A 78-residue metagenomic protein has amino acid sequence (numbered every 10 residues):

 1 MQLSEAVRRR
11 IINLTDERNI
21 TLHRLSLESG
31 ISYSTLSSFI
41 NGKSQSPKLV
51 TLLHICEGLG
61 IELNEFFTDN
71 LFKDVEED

Functional and structural regions predicted by a protein language model:
M1, S38, F67-D78: Short, charged recognition helix plus adjacent turn of helix-turn-helix-like nucleic-acid-binding domains
M1-I20: A short, Lys/Arg-rich alpha-helix, primarily the initiator
I12, H23, L53: Residues within the helices of the helix-turn-helix
T15, S26, C56: The alpha-helix within a helix-turn-helix
I20-S38: Short alpha-helical DNA-recognition segment
S32, K43, N70-D74: The DNA-recognition helices of helix-turn-helix-type DNA-binding domains
K43-H54: Short, basic-rich loop-to-helix N-cap that marks the start of a DNA-contacting helix
